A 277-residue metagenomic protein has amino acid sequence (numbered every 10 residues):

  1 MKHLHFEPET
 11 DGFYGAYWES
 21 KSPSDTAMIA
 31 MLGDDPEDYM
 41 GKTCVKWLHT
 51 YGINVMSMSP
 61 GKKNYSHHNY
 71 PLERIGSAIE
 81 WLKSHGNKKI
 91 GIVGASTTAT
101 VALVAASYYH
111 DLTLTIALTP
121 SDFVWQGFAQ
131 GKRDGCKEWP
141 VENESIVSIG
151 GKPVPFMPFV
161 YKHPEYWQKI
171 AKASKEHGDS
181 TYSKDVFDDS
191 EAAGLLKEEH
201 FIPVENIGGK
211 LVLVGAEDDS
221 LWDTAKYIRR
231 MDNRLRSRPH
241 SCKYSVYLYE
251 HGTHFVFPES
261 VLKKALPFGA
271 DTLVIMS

Functional and structural regions predicted by a protein language model:
M1-T26, D271-M276: N-terminal cap/lid segment of alpha/beta-hydrolase-fold proteins
Y39-M40, S220-R230, F257: Conserved alpha/beta-hydrolase "acid-adjacent" motif
M40-S57: Short amphipathic alpha-helix adjacent to the substrate-entry channel of hydrolases
M58-G91: Catalytic nucleophile-loop/oxyanion-hole region of alpha/beta-hydrolase and closely related hydrolase-like folds
A99-H110, T115: Short glycine-enriched nucleophile-adjacent loop and the immediately C-terminal alpha-helix near the catalytic center
A117-V204: Accessory cap/linker subdomain of secreted extracellular hydrolases
S190-F201, V214, R229, N233 (+1 more regions): C-terminal catalytic histidine-bearing segment of alpha/beta-hydrolase fold enzymes
I207, L213-G215: Short beta-strand/loop motif that positions the catalytic acidic residue of the alpha/beta-hydrolase fold
